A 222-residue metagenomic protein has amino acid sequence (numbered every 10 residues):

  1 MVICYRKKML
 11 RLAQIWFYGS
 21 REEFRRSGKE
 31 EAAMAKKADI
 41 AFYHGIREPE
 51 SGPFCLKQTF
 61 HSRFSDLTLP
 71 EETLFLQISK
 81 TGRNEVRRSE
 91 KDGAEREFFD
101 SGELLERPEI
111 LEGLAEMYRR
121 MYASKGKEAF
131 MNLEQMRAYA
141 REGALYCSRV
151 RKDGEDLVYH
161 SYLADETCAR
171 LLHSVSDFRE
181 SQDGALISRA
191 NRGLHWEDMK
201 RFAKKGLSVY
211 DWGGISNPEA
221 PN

Functional and structural regions predicted by a protein language model:
M1-K8, G45-S65, E72-G184, R201 (+1 more regions): A conserved beta-strand-loop-helix scaffold within acyl/acetyltransferase catalytic domains
R6-C55, E166-N222: Acyl-donor binding region in acyl/amide transferases
